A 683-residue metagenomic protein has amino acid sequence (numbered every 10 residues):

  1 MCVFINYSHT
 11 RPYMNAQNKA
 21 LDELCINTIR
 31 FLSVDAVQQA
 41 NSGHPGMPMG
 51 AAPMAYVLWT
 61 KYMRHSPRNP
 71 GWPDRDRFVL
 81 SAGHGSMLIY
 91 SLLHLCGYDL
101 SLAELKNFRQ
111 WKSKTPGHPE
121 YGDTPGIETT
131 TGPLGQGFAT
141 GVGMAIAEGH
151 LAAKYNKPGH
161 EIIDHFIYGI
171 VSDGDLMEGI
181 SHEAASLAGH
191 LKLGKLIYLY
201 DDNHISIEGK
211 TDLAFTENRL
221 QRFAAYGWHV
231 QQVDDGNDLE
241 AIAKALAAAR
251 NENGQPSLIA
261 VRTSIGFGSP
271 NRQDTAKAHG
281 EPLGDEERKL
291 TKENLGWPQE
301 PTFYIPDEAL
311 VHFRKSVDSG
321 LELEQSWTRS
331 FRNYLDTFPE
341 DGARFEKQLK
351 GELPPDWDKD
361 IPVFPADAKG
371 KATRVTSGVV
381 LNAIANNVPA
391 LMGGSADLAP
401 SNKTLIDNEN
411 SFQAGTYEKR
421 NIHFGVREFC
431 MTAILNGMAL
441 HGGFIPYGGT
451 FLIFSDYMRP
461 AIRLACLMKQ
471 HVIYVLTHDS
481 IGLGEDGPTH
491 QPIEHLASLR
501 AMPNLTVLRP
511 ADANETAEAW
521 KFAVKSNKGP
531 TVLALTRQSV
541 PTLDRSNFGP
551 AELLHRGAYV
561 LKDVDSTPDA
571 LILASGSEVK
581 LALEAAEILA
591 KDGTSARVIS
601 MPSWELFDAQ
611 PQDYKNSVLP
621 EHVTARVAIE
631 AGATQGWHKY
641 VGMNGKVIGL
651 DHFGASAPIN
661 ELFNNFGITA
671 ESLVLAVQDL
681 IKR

Functional and structural regions predicted by a protein language model:
Y13-A52, V171, D175-L176, I197 (+6 more regions): Conserved acidic/glycine
A40, D76-R77, I127-T130, H160-E178 (+5 more regions): A short, small-residue-rich loop immediately preceding and capping a beta-strand
G50-L191, L405-I406, I434, M438 (+1 more regions): Cofactor-binding active-site loop characterized by glycine-rich and histidine/acidic residues
L80, G169, E178, Y198-Y200 (+10 more regions): General beta-strand structural signal in soluble alpha/beta enzymes
Y98-F108, A188-D201, A224-W228, A465-S480 (+1 more regions): A glycine-rich helix N-cap at a beta->alpha junction
Q110-G122, T130, I146, H150-A153 (+4 more regions): Thiamine diphosphate
R459, R463, I473-V475, S480 (+4 more regions): C-terminal structured domain segments across diverse proteins
